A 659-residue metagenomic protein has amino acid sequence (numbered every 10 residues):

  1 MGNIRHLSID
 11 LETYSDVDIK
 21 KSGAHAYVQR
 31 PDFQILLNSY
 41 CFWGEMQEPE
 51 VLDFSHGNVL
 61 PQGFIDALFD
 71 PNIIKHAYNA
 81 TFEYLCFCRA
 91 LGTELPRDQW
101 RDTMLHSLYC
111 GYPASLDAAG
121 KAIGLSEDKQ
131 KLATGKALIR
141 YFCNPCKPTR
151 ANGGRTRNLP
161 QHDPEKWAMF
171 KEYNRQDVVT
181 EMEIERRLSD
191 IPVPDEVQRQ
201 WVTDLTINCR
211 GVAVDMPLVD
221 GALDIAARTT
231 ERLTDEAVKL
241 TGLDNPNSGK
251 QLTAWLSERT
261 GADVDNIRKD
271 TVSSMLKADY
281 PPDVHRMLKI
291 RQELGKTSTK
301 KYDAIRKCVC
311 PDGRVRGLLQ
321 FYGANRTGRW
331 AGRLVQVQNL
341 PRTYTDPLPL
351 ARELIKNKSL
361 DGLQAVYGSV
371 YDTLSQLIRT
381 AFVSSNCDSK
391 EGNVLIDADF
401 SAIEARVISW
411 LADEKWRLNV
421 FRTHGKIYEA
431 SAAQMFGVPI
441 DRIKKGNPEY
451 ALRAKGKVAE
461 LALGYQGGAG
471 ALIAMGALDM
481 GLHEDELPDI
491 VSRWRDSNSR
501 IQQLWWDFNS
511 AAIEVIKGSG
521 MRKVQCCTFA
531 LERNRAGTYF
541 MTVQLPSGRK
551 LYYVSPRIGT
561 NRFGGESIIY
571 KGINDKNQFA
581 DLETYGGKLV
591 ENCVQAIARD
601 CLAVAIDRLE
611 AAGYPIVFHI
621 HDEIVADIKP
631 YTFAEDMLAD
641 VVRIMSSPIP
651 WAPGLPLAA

Functional and structural regions predicted by a protein language model:
M1-T13, V17-I19, D32, L37-S39 (+8 more regions): Conserved "right-hand" nucleotidyltransferase catalytic core of DNA-directed polymerases
S15, T81-T93, C110, A254-R259 (+1 more regions): Short active-site loop/helix that positions an aromatic residue
R30-L36, Y40-S189, W201, D346 (+1 more regions): Active-site-proximal helix-loop-helix substrate-binding element of RNase H-like nuclease domains
W100-R101, Q200, N247-Q251, A454 (+2 more regions): Short Gly/Ser/Thr- and Asp/Glu-enriched loop/turn motifs at secondary-structure junctions
L188-Q200, C601-I624: Active-site palm subdomain of RNA-directed nucleic acid polymerases
I427-P448, R562-V617: Generic long, charged, amphipathic alpha-helical segments
K629-E635: Helix N-cap motif at beta-to-alpha junctions
M637-S646: Short amphipathic alpha-helices in soluble, non-transmembrane regions that often serve as interface/regulatory elements
